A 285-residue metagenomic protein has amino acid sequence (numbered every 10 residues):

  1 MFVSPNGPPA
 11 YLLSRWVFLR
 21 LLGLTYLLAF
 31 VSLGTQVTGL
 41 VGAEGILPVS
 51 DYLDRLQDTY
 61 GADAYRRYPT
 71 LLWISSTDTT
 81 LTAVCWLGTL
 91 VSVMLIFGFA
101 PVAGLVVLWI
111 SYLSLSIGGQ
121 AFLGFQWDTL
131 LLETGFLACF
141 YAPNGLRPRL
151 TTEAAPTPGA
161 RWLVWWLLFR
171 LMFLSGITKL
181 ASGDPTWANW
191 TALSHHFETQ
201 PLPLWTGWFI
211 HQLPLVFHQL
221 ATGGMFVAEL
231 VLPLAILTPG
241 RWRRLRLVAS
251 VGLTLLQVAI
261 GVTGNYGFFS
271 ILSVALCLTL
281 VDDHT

Functional and structural regions predicted by a protein language model:
M1-T285: Alpha-helical membrane-anchoring segments
